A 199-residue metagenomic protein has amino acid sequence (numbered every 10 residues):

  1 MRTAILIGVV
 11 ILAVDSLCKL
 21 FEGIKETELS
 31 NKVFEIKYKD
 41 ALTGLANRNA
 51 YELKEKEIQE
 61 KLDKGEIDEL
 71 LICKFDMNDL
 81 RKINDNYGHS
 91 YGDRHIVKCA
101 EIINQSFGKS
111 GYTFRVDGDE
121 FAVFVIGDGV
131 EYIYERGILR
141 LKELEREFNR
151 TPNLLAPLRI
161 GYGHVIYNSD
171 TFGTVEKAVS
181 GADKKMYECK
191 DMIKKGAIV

Functional and structural regions predicted by a protein language model:
R2-A41, N49-E60, G111-Y112: Signal-transducing coiled-coil linker helices
V33-L53, F75-H89, V97: Conserved nucleotide-binding and Mg2+-coordinating catalytic segments in signaling enzymes
K54-Y87, F114: Active-site-proximal structural segments of metal-dependent nucleotidyl cyclase/transferase enzymes
D85, F124-D128, Y167-N168: Residue-level recognition of strand-loop junctions within catalytic nucleotide-signaling folds
H89, Y134-I138, K142, R146-N153 (+1 more regions): Catalytic-core segments of nucleotide cyclases and related cyclic-nucleotide turnover enzymes
Y91-S110: Active-site-proximal alpha-helical element of nucleotidyl cyclase-like catalytic domains and analogous helices
H95, A122-E143: Short helix/loop segment flanking the catalytic signature motif in cyclic-nucleotide metabolism enzymes
Y112-R115, A156: A short pre-motif secondary-structure segment
